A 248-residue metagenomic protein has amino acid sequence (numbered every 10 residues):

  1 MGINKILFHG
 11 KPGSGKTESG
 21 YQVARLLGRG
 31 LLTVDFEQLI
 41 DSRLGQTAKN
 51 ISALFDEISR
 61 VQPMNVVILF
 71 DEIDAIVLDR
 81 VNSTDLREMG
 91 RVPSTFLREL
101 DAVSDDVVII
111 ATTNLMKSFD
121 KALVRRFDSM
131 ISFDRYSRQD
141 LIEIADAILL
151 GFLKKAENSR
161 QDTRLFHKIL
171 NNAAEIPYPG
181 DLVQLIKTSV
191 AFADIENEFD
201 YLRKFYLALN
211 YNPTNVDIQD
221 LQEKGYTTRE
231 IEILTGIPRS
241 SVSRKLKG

Functional and structural regions predicted by a protein language model:
G2-V34, A53-S59: Walker A/P-loop
A24, I51, D71, F96 (+4 more regions): Conserved RecA-like P-loop NTPase ATPase core
T33-P63: Short glycine-rich substrate-engagement loop in P-loop NTPases that contacts/grips substrate
Q38-I40, I73-I76, N114-S118, R135-I142 (+1 more regions): Conserved nucleotide-binding/hydrolysis micro-motifs of P-loop NTPases
D71-A111, K117, K121-R125, S129-D134: Conserved catalytic/switch belt of AAA+ P-loop NTPases
K121-K154: Conserved AAA+ ATPase core "coupling" helix
E143-G248: C-terminal alpha-helical "lid" subdomain
